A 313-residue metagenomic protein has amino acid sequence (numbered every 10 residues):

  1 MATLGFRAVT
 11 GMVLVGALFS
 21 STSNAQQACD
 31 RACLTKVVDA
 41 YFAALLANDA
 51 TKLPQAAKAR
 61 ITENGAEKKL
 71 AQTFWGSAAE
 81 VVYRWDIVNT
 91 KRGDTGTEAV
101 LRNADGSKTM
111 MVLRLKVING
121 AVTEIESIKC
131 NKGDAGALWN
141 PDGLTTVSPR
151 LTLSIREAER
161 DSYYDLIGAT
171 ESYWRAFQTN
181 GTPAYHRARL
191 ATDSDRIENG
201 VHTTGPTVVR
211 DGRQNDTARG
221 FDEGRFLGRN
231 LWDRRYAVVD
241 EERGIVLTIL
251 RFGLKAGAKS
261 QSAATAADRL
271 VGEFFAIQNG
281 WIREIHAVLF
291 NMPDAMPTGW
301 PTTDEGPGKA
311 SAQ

Functional and structural regions predicted by a protein language model:
M1-T10: Bacterial N-terminal signal peptides that target proteins for export
V9-S20: Bacterial N-terminal signal peptides
N24-Q313: C-terminal and inter-domain tail/linker signature
